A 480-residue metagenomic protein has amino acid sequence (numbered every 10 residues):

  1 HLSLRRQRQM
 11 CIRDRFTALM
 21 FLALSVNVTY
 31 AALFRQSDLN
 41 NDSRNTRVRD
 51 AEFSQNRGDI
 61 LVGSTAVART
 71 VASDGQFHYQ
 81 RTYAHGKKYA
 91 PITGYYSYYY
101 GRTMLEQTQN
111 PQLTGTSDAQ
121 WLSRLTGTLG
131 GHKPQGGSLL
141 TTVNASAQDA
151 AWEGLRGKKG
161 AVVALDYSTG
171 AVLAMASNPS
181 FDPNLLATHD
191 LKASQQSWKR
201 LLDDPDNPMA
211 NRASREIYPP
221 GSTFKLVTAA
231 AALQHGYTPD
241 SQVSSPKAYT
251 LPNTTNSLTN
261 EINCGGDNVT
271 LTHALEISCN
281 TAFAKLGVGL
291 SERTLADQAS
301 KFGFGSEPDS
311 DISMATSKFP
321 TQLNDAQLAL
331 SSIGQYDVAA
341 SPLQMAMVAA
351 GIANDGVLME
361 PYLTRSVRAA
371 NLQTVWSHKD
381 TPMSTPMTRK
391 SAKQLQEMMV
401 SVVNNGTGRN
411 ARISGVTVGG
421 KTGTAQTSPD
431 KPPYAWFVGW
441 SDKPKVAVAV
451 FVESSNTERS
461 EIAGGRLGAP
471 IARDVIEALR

Functional and structural regions predicted by a protein language model:
H1-R8, I12: Single conserved hydrophobic/aromatic residue that forms the stacking wall/gate of nucleotide- or nucleobase-binding
D14-T29: Hydrophobic membrane-insertion alpha-helices, especially the h-region of bacterial N-terminal signal peptides
L33-F34, N41-D42, V48-G136, E153 (+4 more regions): Small/polar-residue-rich segments within soluble enzyme cores
N45-R49, N144-V162, P179-H189, D297-Q298: Beta-lactamase-like hydrolase cores
E52-N56, R156-G160, P361: Short, small/polar residue-rich loop motifs at catalytic or cofactor-binding pockets
T128-A171: A conserved hydrophobic secondary-structure block that centers on an alpha-helix together with its immediately flanking
V172-S222, V227-S454, G464: Beta-lactam-recognizing serine transpeptidase/beta-lactamase-like catalytic domain environment
T374-K379, G468-R480: Short, gly/Ser/Thr-rich active-site loops of penicillin-recognizing serine hydrolases
